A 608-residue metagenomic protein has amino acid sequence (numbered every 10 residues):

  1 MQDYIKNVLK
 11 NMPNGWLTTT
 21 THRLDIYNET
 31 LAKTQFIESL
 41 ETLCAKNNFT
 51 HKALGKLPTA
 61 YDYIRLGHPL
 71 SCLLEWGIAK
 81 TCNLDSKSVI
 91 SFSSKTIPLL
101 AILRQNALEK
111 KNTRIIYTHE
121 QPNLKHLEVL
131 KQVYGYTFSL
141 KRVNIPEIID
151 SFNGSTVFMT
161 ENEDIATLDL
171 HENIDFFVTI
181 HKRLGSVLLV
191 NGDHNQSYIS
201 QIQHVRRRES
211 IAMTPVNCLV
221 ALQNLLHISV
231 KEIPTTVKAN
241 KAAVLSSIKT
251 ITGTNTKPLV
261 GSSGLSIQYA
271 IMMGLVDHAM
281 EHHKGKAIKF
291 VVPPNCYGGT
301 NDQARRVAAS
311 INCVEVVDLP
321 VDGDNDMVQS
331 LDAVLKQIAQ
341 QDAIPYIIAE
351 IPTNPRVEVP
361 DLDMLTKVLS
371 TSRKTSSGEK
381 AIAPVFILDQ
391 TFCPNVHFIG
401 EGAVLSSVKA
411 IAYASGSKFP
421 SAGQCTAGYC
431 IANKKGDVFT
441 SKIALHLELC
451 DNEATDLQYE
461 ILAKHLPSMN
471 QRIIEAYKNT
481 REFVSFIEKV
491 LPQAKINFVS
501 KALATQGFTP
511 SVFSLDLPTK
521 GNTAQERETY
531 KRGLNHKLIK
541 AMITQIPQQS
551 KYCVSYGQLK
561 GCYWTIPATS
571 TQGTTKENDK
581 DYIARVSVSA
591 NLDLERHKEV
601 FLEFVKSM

Functional and structural regions predicted by a protein language model:
M1-P69, W76-K80, D85, S139-A239 (+2 more regions): N-terminal "arm"/small-domain region of PLP-dependent enzymes with the aminotransferase-like
I5-V8, P13, T20, I90-S210 (+3 more regions): Conserved PLP-enzyme active-site core in the AAT-like
I64-E75, S86-S94, L259-S263: Conserved AMP-binding/adenylate-forming core of the ANL superfamily
G67, F92, P234-A239, F392-P394 (+1 more regions): Composition-driven detection of intrinsically disordered, low-complexity segments
D85-K87, G253-P258, N522-Q525: Short, surface-exposed acidic
S88, K257, K409, T509-S511 (+1 more regions): A generic secondary-structure signal marking the coil-to-beta-strand transition
L189-A243, I411-D579, V588-D593, V600 (+1 more regions): Active-site C-terminal subdomain of aminotransferase-like
A349, L388, L515, V586-V588: Conserved beta-strand positions
